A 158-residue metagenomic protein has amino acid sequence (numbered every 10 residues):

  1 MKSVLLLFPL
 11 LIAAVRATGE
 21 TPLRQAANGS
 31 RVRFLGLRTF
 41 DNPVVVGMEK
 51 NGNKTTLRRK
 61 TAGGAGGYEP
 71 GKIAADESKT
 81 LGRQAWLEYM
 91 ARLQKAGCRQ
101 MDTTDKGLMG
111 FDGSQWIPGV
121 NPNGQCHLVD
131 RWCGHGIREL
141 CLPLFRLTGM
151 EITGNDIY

Functional and structural regions predicted by a protein language model:
M1-V4: Positively charged n-region of N-terminal signal peptides that target proteins for export
L6-A13: Bacterial N-terminal signal peptides
V15-Y158: Function-determining sites in protein domains
